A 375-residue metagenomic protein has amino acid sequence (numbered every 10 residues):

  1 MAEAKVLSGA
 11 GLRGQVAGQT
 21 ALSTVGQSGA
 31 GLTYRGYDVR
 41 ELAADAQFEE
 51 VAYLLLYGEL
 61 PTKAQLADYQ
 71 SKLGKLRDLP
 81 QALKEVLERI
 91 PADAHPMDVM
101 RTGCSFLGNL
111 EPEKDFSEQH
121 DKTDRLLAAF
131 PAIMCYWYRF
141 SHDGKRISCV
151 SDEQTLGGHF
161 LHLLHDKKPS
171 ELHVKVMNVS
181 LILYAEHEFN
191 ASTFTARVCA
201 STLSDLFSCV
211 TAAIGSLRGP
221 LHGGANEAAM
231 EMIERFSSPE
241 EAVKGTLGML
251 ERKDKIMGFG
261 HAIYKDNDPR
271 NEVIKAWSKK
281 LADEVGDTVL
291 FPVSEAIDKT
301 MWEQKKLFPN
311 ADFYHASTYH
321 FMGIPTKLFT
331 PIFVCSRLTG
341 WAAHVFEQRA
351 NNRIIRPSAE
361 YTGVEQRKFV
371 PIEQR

Functional and structural regions predicted by a protein language model:
M1-R375: Non-transmembrane, aqueous-exposed alpha-helical and coiled segments at domain scale
